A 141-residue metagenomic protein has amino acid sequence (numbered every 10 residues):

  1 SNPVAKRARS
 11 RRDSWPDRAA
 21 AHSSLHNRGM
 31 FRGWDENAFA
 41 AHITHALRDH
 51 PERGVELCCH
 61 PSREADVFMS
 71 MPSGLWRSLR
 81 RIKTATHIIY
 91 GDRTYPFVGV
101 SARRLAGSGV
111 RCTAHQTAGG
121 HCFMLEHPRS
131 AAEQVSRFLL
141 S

Functional and structural regions predicted by a protein language model:
S1-S14: Flexible "cap/lid" loop of the alpha/beta hydrolase fold
W15, Y95-P96, L125-E126: A short, basic/aromatic alpha-helical/loop segment that forms part of the nucleotidyl-sugar donor-binding site
P16-N27, A40-I43: An amphipathic alpha-helix signature
R28-E36: Short arginine-rich
N37-A40, L47-G107: Conserved serine/cysteine hydrolase catalytic core
G107-C122: Catalytic histidine neighborhood in serine/cysteine hydrolases with alpha/beta-hydrolase-type architecture
G119-A132: Catalytic histidine-centered segment of alpha/beta-hydrolase-like enzymes
Q134-S141: C-terminal alpha-helix
